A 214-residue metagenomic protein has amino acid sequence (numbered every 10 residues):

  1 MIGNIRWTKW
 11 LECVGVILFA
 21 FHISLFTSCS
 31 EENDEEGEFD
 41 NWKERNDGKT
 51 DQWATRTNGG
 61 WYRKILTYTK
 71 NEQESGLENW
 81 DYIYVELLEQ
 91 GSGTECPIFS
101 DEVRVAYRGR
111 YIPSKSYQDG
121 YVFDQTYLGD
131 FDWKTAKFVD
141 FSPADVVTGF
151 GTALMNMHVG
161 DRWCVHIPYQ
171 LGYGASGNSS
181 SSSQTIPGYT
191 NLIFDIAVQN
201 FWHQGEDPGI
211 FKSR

Functional and structural regions predicted by a protein language model:
M1-S28: Sec-dependent bacterial lipoprotein signal peptides
I2-W7, C29-R214: Cross-family detector of peptidyl-prolyl cis-trans isomerase
